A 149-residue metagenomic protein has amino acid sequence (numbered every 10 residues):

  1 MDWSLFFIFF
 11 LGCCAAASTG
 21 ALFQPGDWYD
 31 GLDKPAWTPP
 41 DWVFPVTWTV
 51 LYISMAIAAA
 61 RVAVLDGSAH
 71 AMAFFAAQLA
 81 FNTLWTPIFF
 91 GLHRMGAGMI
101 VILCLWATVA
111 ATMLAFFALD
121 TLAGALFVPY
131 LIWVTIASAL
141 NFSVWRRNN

Functional and structural regions predicted by a protein language model:
M1-F7, I57-A71, M113-A123: Helix-coil boundary and interhelical linker segments in multi-pass alpha-helical membrane proteins
M1-L22: N-terminal signal-anchor transmembrane alpha helix
Q24-P40, V144-W145, N149: Cytosolic, membrane-interface loops and tails of multi-pass inner-membrane proteins
L32-Y52, I88-F89: Membrane interfacial helix-start motif at the N-side
T47-A59, F81, L105-T108: Core segments of transmembrane alpha-helices that mediate helix-helix packing or line hydrophobic substrate/ligand
F75-W85, M99-T112, F127-V134: Hydrophobic alpha-helical segments of small multi-pass membrane proteins
I88-M95, A110-A125: Membrane-helix boundary connector in multi-pass membrane proteins
L119-N149: Terminal transmembrane helical module of multi-pass membrane proteins
